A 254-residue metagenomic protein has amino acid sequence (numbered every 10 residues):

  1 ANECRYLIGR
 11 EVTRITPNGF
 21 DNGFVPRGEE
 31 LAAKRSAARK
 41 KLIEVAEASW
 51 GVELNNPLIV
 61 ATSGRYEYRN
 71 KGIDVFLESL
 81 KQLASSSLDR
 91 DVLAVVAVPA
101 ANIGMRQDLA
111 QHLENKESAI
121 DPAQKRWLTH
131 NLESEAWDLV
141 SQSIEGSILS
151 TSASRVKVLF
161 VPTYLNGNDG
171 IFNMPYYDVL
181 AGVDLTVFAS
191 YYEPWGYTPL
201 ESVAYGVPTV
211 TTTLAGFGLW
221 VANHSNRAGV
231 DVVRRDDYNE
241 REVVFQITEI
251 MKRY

Functional and structural regions predicted by a protein language model:
A1-Y254: Catalytic cores of carbohydrate-active enzymes across secretory and cytosolic contexts
